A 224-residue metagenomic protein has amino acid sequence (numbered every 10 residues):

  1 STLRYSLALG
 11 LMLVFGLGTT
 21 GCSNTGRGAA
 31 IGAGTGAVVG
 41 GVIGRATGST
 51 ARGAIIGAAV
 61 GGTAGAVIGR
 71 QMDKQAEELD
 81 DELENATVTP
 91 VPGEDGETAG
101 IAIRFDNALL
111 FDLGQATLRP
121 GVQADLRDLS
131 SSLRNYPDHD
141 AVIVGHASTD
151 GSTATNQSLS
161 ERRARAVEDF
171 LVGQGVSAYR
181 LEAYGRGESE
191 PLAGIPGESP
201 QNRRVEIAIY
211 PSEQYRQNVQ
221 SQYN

Functional and structural regions predicted by a protein language model:
S1-L9: Bacterial N-terminal signal peptides that target proteins for export
L17-G21: C-terminal motif of bacterial Sec signal peptides marking the signal peptidase cleavage site
S23-D80: Short, low-complexity, glycine-enriched hydrophobic/amphipathic alpha-helices that associate with lipid bilayers
D73-A102, Q220: Amphipathic, membrane-active segments
E84, A99-I101, F105-N107, G114 (+4 more regions): Envelope-exposed proteins and targeting segments
E84, V91-G93, D106-A108, G114-A116 (+4 more regions): Solvent-exposed coil/turn segments that connect beta secondary-structure elements in extracytoplasmic/periplasmic
L110-V144, I207-I209, Q214-N224: Periplasmic peptidoglycan-binding/anchoring modules of Gram-negative envelope and division proteins
H146-N218: Periplasmic OmpA-like peptidoglycan-binding domain that tethers envelope proteins to the cell wall
